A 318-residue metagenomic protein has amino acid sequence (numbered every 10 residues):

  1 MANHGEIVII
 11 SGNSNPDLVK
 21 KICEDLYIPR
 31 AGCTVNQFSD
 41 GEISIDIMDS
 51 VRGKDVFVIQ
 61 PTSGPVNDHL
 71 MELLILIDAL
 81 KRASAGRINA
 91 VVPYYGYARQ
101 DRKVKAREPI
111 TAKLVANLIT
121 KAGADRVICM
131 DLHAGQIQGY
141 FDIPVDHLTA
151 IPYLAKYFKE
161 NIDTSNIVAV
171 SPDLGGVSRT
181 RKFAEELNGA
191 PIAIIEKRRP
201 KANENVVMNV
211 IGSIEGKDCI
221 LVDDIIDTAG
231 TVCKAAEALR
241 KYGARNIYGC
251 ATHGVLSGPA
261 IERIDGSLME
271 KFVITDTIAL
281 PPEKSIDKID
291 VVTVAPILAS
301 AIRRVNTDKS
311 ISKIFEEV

Functional and structural regions predicted by a protein language model:
M1-V318: PRPP-associated nucleotide enzymes
